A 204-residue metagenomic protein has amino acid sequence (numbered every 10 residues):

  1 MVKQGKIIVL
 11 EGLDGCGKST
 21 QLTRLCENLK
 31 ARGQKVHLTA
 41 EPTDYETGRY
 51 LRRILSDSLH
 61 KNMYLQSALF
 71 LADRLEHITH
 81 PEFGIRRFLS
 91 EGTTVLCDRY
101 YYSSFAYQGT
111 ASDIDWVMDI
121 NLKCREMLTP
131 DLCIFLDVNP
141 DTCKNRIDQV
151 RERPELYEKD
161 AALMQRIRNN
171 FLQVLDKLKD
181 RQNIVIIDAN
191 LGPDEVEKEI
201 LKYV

Functional and structural regions predicted by a protein language model:
V2, C26, D141-V204: NTP-dependent small-molecule kinase module
K3-I7: Pre-Walker A (Motif I) flank of P-loop NTPase domains
L10: Hydrophobic anchor at the beta1->P-loop junction of P-loop NTPases
L13: P-loop (Walker A) phosphate-binding loop of NTP-binding proteins
K18: Conserved lysine of the Walker
Q21: Hydrophobic positions on the alpha1 helix immediately C-terminal to the Walker A/P-loop
R32-D119, C124-R125: ATP-dependent small-molecule kinase phosphotransfer cores that center on conserved nucleotide phosphate-binding segments
S104-N169: A glycine- and Lys/Arg-enriched "phosphate-lid" helix/loop adjacent to the NTP-binding pocket of small-molecule kinases
